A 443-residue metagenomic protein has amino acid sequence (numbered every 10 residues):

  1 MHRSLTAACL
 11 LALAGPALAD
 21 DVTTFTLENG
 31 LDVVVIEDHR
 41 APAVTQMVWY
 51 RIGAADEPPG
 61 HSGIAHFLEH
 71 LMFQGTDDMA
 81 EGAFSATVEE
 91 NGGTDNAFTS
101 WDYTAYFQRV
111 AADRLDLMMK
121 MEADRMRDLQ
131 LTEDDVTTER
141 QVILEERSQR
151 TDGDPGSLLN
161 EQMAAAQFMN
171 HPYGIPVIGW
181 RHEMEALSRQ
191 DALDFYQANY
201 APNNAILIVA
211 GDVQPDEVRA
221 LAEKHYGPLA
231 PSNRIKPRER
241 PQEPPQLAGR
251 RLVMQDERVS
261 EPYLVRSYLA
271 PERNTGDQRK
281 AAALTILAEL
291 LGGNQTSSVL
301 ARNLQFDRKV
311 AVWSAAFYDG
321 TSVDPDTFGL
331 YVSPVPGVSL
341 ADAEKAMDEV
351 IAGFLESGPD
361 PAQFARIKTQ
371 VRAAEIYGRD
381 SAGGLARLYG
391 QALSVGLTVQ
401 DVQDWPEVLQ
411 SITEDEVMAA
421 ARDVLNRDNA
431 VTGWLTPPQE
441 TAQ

Functional and structural regions predicted by a protein language model:
D20-F25, A164-A205, R238-E243, A270-N274 (+2 more regions): Histidine-acidic residue clusters that define the catalytic metal-binding segment of zinc metallopeptidase domains
G30, H39-T87, Q278-G292, V299-R302: Active/ligand-binding-proximal structured segments within catalytic/core domains that scaffold catalytic residues
Y50, T76-D77, A83-F195, K368-G383: Acidic/histidine-enriched segments that form metal/cofactor-coordinating and catalytic pocket/exosite environments
R109-R140, N294-Q295, G320-G378: M16/insulysin-pitrilysin zinc metalloprotease superfamily fold
L144-N160, Q242-E261, R302-W313, S357-Q403 (+1 more regions): Short acidic/His-enriched helical or mixed secondary-structure segments at domain edges of catalytic enzymes and some
M169, V177, P202, I206-N274 (+2 more regions): An aromatic/glycine/proline-enriched structural segment found at the starts of mature extracellular/organellar domains
I206-I208, A316, Y331-S333, F354 (+1 more regions): C-terminal regions of mature proteins
V265-L269, G292-P334: A structural supersecondary motif
